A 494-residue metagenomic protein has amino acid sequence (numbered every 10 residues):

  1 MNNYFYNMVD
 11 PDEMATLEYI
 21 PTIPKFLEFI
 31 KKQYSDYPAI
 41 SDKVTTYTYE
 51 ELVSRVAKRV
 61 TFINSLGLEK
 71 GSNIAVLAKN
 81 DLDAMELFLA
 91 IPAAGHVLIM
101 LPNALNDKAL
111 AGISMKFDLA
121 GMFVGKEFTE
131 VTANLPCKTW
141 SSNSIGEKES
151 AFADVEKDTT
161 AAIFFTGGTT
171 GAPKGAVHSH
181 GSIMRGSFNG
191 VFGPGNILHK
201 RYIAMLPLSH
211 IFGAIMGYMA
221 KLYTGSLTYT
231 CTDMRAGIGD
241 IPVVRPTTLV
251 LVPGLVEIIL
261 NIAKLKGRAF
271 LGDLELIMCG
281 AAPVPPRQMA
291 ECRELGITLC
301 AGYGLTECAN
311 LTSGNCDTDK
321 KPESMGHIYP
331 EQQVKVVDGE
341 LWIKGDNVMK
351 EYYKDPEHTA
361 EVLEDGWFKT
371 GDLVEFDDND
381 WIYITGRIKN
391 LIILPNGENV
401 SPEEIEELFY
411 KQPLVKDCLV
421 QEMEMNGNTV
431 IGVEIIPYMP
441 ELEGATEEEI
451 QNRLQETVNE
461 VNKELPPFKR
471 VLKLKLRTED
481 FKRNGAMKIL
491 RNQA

Functional and structural regions predicted by a protein language model:
Y19, T45, V60-L105: Conserved AMP-binding/adenylate-forming
T48-E50, A161-S187: Conserved AMP-binding A3 loop
E147-F165, A172, G195-R201: Conserved pre-ATP/AMP-binding loop-to-beta segment of ANL
M184-R201, L208-D273: Conserved AMP-binding/adenylation subdomain of ANL enzymes
T247-L251, I259-K320: Gly/Ser/Thr-rich phosphate-binding loop
K320-P322, V348-G371, K389, I405-E407: Conserved ANL (AMP-binding/adenylate-forming) active-site segment centered on the GW(Y/F)…HTG consensus within
H327-P330, D338-V362, W381, N396-V400: Conserved ATP/PPi-binding loop(s) of AMP-dependent carboxylate-activating enzymes
G345, E351, L373-P467: AMP-binding/adenylate-forming catalytic core of the ANL superfamily
